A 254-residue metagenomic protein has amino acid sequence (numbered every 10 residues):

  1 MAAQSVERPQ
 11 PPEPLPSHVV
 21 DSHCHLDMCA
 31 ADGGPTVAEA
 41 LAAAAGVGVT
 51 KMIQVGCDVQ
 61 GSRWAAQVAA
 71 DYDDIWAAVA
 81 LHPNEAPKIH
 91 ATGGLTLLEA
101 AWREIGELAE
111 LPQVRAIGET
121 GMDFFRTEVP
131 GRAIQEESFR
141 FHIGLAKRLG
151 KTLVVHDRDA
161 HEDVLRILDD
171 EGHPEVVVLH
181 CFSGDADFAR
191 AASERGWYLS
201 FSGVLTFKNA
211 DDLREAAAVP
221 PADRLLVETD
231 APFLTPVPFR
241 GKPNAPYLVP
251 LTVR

Functional and structural regions predicted by a protein language model:
M1-R254: Mid-domain alpha/beta scaffold segments of enzyme catalytic cores
